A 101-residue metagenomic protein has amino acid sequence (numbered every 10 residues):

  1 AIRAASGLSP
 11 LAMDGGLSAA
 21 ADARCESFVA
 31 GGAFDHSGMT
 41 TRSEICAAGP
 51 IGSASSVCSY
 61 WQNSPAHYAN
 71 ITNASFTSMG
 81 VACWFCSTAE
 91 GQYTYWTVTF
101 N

Functional and structural regions predicted by a protein language model:
A1-N101: Functional surface patches built around histidine and acidic residues
